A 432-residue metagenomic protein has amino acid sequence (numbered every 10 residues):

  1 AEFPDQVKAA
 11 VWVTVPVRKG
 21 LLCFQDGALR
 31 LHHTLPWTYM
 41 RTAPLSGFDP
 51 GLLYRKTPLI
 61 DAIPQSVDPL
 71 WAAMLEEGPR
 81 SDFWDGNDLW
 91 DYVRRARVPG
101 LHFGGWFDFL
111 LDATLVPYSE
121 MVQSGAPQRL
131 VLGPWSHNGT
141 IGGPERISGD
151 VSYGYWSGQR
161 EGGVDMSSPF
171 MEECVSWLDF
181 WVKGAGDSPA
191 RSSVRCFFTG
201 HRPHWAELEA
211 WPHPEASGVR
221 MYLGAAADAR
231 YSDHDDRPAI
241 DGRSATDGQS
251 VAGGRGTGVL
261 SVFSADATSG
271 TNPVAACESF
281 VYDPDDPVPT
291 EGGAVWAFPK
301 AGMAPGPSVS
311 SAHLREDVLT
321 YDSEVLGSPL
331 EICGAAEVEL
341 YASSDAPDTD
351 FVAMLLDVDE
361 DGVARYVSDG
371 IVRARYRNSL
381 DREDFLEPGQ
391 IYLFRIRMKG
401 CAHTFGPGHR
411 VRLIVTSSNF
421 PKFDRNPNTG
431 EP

Functional and structural regions predicted by a protein language model:
A1, G100, A113-P117: Extended, hydrophobic alpha-helical segments in both membrane/secreted and soluble proteins
E2-R95: Accessory cap/linker subdomain of secreted extracellular hydrolases
V11-T14, W71, V131-P134, G224 (+1 more regions): Alpha/beta-hydrolase-fold catalytic nucleophile elbow
P79, D112-Q128: Active-site-adjacent alpha-helix of alpha/beta-hydrolase-fold enzymes
A96, H102-G104: Short beta-strand/loop motif that positions the catalytic acidic residue of the alpha/beta-hydrolase fold
W106-L111: Acidic catalytic loop of the alpha/beta-hydrolase fold
V122-R146: Catalytic histidine neighborhood in serine/cysteine hydrolases with alpha/beta-hydrolase-type architecture
T140, E145-P432: C-terminal, loop-rich substrate-recognition/catalytic regions characterized by aromatic stacking residues
